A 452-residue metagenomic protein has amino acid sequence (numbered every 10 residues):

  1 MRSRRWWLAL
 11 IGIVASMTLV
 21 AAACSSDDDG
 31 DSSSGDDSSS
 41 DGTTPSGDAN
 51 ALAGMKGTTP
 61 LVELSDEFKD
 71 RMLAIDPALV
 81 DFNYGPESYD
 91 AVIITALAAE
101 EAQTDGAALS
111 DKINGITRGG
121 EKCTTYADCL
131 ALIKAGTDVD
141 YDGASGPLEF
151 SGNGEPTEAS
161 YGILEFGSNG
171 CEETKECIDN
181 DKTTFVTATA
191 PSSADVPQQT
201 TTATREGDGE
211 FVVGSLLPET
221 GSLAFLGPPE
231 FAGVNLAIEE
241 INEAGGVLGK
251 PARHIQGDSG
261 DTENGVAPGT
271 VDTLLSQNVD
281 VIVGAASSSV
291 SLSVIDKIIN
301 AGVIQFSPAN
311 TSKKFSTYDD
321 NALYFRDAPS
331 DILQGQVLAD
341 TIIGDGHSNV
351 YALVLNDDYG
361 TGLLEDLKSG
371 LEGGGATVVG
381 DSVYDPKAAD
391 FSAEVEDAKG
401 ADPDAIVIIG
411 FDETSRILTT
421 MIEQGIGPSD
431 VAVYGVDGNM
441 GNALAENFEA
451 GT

Functional and structural regions predicted by a protein language model:
R2-I13, S25-T452: Extracytosolic ligand-binding ectodomains
T18-A23: C-terminal motif of bacterial Sec signal peptides marking the signal peptidase cleavage site
